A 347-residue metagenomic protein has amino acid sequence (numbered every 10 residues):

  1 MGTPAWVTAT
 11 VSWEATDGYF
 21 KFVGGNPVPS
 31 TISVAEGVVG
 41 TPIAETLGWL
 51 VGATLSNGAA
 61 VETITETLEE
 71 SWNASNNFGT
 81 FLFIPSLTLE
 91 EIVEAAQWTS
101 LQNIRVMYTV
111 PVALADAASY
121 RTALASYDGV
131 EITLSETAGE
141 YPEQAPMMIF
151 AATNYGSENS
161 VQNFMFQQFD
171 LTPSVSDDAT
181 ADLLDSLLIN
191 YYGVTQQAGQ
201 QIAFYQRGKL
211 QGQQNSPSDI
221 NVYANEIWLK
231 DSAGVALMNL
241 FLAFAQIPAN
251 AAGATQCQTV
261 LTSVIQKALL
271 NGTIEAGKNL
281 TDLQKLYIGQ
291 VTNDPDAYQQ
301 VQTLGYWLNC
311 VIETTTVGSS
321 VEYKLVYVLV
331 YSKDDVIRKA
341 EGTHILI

Functional and structural regions predicted by a protein language model:
M1, T63-I64, L87, T172-L184 (+3 more regions): General structural signal for secondary-structure boundaries
M1-Q144, L283-L286, Q302: Polar low-complexity, Ser/Thr/Gly/Ala/Asp/Asn-rich disordered segments used for subunit assembly and tip/surface
T8-S12, Y191-G193, V328: Short, surface-exposed charged micro-motifs
A15, S126-T259: Extended basic-aromatic, gly/pro-enriched interface segments that bind polyanionic ligands
G48, L188, G272-T273: Short glycine-centered helix-capping/turn motifs at secondary-structure transition points
L55-A59, E131-T137, S160-F164, D182-S186 (+3 more regions): Short secondary-structure transition/capping segments
S71-A74, W98-T99, G156, V194-T195 (+2 more regions): A general structural signal for short secondary-structure junctions and capping/turn motifs
K209-I347: Structured, hydrophobic secondary-structure cores that serve as assembly/anchoring elements
